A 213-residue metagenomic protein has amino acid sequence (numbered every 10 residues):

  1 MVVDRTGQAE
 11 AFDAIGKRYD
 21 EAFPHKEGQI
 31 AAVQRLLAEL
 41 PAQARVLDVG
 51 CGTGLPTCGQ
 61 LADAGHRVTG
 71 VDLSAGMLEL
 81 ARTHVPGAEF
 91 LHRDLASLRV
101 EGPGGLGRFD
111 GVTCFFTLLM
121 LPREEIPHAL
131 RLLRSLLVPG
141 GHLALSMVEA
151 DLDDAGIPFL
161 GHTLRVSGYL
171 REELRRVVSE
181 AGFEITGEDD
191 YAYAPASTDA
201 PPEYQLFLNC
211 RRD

Functional and structural regions predicted by a protein language model:
M1-A42, D151: Conserved class I S-adenosyl-L-methionine
L47, T53-L98: Class I SAM-dependent methyltransferase SAM/SAH-binding core
T113-C114: A conserved beta-strand element that flanks and buttresses the S-adenosyl-L-methionine
P127-P139: A short glycine-rich, Lys/Arg-flanked "PGG" loop and its adjoining helix->strand segment in the class I
G140-M147: Conserved beta-strand signature within the Rossmann-like core of class I S-adenosyl-L-methionine
I157-E173: Acceptor-substrate binding/catalytic loop of class I
E184-A194: Conserved S-adenosyl-L-methionine
A194-D213: Core SAM-dependent methyltransferase catalytic element
